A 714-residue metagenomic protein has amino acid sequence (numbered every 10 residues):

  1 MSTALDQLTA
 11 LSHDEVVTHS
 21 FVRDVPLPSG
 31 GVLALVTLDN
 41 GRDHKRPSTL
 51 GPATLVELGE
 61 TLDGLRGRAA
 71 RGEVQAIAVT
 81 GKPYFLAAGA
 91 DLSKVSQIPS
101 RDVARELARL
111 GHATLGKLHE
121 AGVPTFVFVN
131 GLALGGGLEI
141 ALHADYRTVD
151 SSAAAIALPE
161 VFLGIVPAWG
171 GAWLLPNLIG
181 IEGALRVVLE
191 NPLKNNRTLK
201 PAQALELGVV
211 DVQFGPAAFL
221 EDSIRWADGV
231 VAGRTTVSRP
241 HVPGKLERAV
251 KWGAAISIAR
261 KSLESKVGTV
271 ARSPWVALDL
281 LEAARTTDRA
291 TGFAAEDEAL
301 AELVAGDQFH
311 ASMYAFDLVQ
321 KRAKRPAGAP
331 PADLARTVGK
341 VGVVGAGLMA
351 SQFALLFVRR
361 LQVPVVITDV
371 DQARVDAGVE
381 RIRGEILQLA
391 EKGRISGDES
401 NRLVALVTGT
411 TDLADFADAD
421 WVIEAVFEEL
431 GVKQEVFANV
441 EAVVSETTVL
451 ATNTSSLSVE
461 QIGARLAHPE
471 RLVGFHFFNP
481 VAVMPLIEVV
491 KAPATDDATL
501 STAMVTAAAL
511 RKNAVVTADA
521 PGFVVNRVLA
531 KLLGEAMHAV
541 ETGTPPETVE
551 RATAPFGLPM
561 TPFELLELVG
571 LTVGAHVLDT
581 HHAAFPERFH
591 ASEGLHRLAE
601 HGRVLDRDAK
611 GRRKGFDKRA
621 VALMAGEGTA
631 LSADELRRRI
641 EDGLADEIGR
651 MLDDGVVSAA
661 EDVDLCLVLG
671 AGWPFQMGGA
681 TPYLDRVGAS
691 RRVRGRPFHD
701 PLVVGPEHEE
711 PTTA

Functional and structural regions predicted by a protein language model:
S2-T80, G116: Conserved CoA-thioester-binding segment of acyl-CoA-metabolizing enzymes
D6-V16, S20-S29, T61, L65 (+5 more regions): N-terminal glycine-rich phosphate-binding loop for ADP-containing cofactors
L33-T37, A76-T80, F126-F128, T148 (+2 more regions): Structural motif
K45, T80-A113, A133, F162-I165: Glycine- (often His-adjacent) and acidic-residue-rich active-site loop that binds/positions the CoA thioester
P47-G51, N130, N453: Amphipathic alpha-helical repeat scaffolds
T114-V127: Conserved catalytic cysteine-centered active-site region of acyl-thioester-dependent Claisen-condensing enzymes
V127-G137, N196: Gly/Ser-rich catalytic serine loop of serine hydrolases
